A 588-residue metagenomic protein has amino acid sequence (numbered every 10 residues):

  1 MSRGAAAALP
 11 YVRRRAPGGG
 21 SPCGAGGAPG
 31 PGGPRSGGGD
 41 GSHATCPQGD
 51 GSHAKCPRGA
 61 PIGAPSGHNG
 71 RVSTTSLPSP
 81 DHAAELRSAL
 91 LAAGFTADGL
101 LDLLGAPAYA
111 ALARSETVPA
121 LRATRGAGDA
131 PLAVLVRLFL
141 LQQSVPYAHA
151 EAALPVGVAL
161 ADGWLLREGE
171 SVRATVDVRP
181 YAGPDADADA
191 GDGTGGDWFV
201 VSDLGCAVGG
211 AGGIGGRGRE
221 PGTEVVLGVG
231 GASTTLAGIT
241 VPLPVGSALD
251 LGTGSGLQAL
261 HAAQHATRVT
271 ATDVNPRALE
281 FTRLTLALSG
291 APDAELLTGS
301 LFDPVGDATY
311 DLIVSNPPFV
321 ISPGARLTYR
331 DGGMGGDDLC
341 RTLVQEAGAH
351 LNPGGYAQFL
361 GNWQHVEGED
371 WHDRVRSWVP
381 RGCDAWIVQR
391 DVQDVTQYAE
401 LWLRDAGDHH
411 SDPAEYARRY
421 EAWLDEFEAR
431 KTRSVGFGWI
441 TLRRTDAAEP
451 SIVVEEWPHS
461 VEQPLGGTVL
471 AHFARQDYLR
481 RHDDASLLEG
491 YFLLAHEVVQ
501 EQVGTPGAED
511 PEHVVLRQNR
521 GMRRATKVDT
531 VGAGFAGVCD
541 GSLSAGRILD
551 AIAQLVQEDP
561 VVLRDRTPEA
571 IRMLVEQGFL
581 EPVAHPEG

Functional and structural regions predicted by a protein language model:
M1-G67: Compositionally biased, low-complexity flexible segments
H68, S73-V134, R179, G183 (+5 more regions): Acidic, low-complexity/disordered tracts enriched in E/D and polar residues
A130-D177, T235-G238, R268, L442 (+1 more regions): Long, charge-rich, low-complexity alpha-helical segments
E168-A248, T253-H261: SAM-dependent Rossmann-like transferase core, predominantly class I methyltransferases with a strong bias toward
G222, G230-S315, I321: Conserved SAM/SAH cofactor-binding pocket of Class I
V274-N275, G336-Q389: Conserved Class I SAM-dependent methyltransferase catalytic core
P276, P317-T342: Mobile active-site "lid"/loop adjacent to the S-adenosyl-L-methionine
V395-F473: Flexible, glycine-/basic-rich loop-and-beta segments that form/coincide with the SAM-dependent methyltransferase
